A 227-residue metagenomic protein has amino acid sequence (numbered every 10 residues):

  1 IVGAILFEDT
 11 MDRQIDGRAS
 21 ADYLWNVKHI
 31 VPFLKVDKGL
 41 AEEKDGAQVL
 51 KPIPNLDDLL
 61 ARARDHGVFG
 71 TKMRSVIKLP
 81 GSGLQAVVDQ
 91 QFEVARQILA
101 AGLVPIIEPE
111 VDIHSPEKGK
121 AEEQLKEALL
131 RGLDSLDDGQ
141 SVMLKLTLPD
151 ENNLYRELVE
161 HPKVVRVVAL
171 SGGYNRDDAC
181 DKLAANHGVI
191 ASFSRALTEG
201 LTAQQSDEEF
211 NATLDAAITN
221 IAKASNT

Functional and structural regions predicted by a protein language model:
I1-F69, I77-L79, A128-L146, D150-T227: Alpha/beta catalytic barrel-like cores
K44-A47, T71-Q85, D112-K118: Surface-exposed cleft-lining segments at the edges of enzyme active sites
L56, L84-Q91, E122-K126, F210: Aromatic/hydrophobic pocket-lining residues that form the small-molecule binding cavity in soluble enzyme cores
V68, I98-L99: Generic hydrophobic/packing signal
K72-M73, P105-I106, V168: Short hydrophobic alpha-helical runs that function as membrane-insertion/retention elements
V76-Q97, L103: Internal active-site segments that recognize and position negatively charged phosphoryl groups and nucleotide moieties
A86-V87, K118-A121, I221, S225: Short amphipathic alpha-helical patches
L99-L148: Aromatic-anchored, glycine/proline-accented short structural segments that stabilize local strand-turns or short
